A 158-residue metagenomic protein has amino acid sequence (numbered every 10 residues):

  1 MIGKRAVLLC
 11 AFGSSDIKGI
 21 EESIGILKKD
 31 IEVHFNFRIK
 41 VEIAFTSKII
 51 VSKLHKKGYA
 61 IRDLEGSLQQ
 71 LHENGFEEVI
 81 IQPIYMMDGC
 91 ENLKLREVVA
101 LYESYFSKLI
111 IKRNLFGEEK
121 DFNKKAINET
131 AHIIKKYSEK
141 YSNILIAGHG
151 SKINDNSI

Functional and structural regions predicted by a protein language model:
M1-I158: Extended amphipathic ligand-handling, pore-lining, and cofactor/metal-binding catalytic surfaces
